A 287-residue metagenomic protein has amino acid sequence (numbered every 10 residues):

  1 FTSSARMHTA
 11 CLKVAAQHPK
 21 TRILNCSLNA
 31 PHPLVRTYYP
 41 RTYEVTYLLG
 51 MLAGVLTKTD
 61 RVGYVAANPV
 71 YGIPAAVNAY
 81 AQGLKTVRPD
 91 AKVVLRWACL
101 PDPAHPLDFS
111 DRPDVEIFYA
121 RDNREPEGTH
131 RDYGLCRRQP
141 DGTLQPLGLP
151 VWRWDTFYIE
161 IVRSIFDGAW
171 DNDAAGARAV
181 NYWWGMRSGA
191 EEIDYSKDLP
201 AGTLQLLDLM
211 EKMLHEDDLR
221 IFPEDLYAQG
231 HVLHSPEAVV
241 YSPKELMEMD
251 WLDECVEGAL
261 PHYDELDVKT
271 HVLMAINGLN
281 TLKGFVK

Functional and structural regions predicted by a protein language model:
F1-A5, R22-C26, R112-R124, L147-W152: Periplasmic-binding protein-like
F1-H18, L24, P103: Beta-alpha junction/loop-to-helix N-cap segments that form part of ligand/metal-binding clefts
A16-Y39: Flexible loop/hinge segments that line or gate small-molecule binding clefts
Y38-D60, V151-W170: Hydrophobic alpha-helical segments within soluble ligand-binding/sensing domains
L48-D90, G176-D198: An alpha-beta-alpha
R88-L100: Short beta-strand elements in bilobed, periplasmic/extracellular small-molecule ligand-binding domains
R124-Q205: Extracellular/periplasmic periplasmic-binding protein-like sensory domains
G168-K287: Segments of small-molecule ligand-sensing domains
